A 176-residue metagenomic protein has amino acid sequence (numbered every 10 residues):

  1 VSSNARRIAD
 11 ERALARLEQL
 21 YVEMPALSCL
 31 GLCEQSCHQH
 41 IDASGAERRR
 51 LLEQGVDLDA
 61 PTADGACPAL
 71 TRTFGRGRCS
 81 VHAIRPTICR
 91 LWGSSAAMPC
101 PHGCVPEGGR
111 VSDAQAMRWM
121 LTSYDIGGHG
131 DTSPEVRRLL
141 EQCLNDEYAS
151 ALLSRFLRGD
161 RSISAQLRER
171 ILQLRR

Functional and structural regions predicted by a protein language model:
V1-Q35, Q39-R176: Short loop/turn segments that flank or connect secondary-structure elements
